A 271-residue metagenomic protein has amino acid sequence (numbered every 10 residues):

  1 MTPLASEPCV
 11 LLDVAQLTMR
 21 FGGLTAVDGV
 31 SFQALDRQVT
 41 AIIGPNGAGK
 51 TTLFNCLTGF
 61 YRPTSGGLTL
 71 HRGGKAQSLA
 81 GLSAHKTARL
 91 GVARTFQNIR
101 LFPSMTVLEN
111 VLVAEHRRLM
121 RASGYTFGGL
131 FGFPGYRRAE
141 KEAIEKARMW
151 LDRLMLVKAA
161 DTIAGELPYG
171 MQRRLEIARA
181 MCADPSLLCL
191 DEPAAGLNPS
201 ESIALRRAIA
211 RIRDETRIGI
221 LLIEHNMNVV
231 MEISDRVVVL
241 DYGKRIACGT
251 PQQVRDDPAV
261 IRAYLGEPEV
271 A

Functional and structural regions predicted by a protein language model:
T2-A271: Glycine-rich phosphate-binding loops of nucleotide-dependent enzymes
